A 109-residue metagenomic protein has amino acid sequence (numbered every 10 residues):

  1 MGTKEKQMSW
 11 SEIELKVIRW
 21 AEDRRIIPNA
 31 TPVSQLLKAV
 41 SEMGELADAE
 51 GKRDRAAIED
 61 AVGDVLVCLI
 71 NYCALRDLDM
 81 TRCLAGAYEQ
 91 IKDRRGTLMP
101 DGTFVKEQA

Functional and structural regions predicted by a protein language model:
M1-V62, L66-A109: Flexible "arm" and connector segments at domain edges
